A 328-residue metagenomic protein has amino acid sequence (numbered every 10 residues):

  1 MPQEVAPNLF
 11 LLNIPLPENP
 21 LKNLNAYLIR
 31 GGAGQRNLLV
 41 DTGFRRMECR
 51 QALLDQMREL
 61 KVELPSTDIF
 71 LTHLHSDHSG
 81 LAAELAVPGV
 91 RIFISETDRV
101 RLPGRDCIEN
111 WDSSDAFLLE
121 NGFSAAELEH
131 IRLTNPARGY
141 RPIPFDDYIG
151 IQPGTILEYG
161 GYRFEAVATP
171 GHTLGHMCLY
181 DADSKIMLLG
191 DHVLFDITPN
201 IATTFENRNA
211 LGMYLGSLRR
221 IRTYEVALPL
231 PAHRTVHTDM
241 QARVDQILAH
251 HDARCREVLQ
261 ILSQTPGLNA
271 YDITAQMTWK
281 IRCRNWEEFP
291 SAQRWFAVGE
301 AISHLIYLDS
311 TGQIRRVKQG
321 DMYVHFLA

Functional and structural regions predicted by a protein language model:
P2-V62, C178-G190, F195: Conserved beta-strand hairpin/beta-sheet module of binuclear metal-dependent hydrolase folds, prominently
A6-I14, T134-Y140, G160-Y162: Short Pro/Gly-enriched beta-strand edge/turn motifs at strand-loop
N8, I29, D41, H73 (+10 more regions): Divalent metal-coordination and catalytic microenvironments
K22, R45-C49, D55-E158: Active-site HxH/HxHxD metal-binding segment of metal-dependent hydrolases
N37-L39, F44-M47, A137-D146, R163-C255: Metallo-beta-lactamase
A52-D55, L60, L74, H78 (+1 more regions): Active-site/pore-lining binding-face segments in mid-to-C-terminal subdomains
Q260-A328: C-terminal regulatory/interaction regions
